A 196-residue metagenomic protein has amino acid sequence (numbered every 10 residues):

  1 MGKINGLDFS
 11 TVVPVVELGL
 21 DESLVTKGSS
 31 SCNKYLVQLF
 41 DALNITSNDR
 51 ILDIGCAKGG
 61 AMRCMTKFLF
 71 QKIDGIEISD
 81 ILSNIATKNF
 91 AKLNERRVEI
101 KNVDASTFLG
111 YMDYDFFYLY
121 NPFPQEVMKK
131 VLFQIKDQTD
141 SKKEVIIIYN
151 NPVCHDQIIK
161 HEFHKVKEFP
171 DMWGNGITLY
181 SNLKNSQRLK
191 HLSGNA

Functional and structural regions predicted by a protein language model:
M1-T46: S-adenosyl-L-methionine
D49-I54: Conserved class I S-adenosyl-L-methionine
G59-R63: Glycine-rich SAM-binding Motif I of class I
K72-E77: Conserved SAM-binding motif I beta-strand of class I
A86: Conserved SAM-binding loop
E95-D104: Conserved SAM-binding strand-loop segment of SAM-dependent methyltransferases
D115-E126: A short SAM/SAH-binding and catalytic strip from SAM-dependent methyltransferases
E126-N182: C-terminal substrate-binding/active-site "lid" region of AdoMet-derived donor-dependent transferases
